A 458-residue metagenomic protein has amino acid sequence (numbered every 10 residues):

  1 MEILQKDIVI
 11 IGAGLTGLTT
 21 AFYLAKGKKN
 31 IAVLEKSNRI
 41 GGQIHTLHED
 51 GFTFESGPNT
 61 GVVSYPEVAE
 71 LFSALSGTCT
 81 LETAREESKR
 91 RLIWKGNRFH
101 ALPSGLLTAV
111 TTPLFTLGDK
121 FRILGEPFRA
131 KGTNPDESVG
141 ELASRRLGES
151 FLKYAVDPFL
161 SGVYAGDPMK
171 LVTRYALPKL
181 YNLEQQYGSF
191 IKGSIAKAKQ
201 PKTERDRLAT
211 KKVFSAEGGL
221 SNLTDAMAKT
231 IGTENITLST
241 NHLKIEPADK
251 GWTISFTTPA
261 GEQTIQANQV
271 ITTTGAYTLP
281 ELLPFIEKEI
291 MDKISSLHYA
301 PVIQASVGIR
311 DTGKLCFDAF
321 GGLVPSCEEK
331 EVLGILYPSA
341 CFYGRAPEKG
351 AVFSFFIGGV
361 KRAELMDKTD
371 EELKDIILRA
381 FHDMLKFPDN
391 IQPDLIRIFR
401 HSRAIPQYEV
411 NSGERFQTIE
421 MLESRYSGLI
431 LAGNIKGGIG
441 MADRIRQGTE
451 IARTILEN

Functional and structural regions predicted by a protein language model:
I3, L238-F353, V360-M366, E371 (+2 more regions): Mid-domain catalytic core of redox enzymes that form a hydrophobic substrate pocket/lid adjacent to a catalytic redox
K6-V33, L456: N-terminal Rossmann-like FAD-binding beta1-loop-alpha1 element of flavoenzymes
T16, R39, Y277: Conserved Rossmann-like nucleotide-cofactor binding loop
A25-E49: Glycine-rich FAD pyrophosphate-binding loop
T46, A69-R91, S150-Y154, Y299 (+2 more regions): A short alpha-helix-loop-beta-strand transition element characteristic of N-terminal alpha/beta dinucleotide-binding
D50-K131: Dinucleotide-binding Rossmann-like beta1-alpha1 core, especially the glycine-rich loop that anchors the ADP
P103-L107, F317-A319, I335-N458: Conserved flavin/dinucleotide-binding core of flavoenzymes
G125-K244, G251: Active-site/ligand-binding neighborhood in enzyme catalytic cores
